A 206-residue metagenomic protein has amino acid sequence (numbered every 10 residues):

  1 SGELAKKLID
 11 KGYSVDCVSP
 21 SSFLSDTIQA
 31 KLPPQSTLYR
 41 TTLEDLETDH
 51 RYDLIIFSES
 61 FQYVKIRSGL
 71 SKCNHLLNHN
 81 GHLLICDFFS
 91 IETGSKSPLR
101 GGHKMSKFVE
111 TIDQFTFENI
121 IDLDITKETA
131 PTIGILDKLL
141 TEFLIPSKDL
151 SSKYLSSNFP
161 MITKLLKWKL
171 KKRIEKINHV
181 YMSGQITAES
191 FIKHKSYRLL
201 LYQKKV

Functional and structural regions predicted by a protein language model:
S1-D45: Class I SAM-dependent methyltransferase SAM/SAH-binding core
E44, S60, F89: Active-site-proximal loop/turn and secondary-structure-junction residues that shape catalytic pockets, frequently
E44-I55: A short acidic, Gly/Pro-enriched loop at the edge of an enzyme's catalytic core that lines a small-molecule cofactor
D53-R67: A short SAM/SAH-binding and catalytic strip from SAM-dependent methyltransferases
S58, K193-L201: Short hydrophobic/aromatic beta-strand or adjacent loop that forms the aromatic wall/cage of a ligand/substrate-binding
R67-H82: A short glycine-rich, Lys/Arg-flanked "PGG" loop and its adjoining helix->strand segment in the class I
N80-E92: Conserved beta-strand signature within the Rossmann-like core of class I S-adenosyl-L-methionine
K96-I192, K205: Substrate-binding/catalytic lobe of Class I Rossmann-like enzymes that use SAM or dcSAM, i.e., the mid-to-C-terminal
